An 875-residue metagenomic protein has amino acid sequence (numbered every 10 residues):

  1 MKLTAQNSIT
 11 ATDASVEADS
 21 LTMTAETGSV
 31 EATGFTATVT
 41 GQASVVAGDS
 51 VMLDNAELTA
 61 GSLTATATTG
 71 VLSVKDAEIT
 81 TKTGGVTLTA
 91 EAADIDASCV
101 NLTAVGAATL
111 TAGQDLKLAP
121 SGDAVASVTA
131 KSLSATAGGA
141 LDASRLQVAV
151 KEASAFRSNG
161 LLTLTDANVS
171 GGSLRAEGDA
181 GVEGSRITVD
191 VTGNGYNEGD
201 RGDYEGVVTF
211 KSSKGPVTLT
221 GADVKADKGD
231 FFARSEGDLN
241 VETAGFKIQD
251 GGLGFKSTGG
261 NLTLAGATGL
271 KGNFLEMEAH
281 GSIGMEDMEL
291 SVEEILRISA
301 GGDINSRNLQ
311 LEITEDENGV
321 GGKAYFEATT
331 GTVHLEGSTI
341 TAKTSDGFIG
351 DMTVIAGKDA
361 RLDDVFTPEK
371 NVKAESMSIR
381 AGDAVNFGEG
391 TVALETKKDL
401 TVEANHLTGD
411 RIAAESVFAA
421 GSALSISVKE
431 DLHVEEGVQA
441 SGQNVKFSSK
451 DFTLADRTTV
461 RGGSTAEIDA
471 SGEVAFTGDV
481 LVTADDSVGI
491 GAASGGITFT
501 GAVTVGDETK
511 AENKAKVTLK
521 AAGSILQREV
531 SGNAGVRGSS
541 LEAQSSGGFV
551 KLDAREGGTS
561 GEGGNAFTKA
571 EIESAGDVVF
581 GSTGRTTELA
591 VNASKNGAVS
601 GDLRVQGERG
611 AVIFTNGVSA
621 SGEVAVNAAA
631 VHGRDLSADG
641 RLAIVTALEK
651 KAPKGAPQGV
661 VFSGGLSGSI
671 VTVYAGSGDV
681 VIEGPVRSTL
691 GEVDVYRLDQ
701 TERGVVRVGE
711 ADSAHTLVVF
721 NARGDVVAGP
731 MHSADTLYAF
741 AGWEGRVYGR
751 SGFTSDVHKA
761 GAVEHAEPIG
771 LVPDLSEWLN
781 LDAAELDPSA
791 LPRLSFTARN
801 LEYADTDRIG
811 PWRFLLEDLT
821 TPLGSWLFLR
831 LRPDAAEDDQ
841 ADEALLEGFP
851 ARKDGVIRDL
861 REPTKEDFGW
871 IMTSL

Functional and structural regions predicted by a protein language model:
M1, N7-A11, S15-E17, L21-M23 (+92 more regions): Extracellular beta-strand scaffolds
M377-I379, V392, V402, L424-S427 (+9 more regions): Extracellular/surface-exposed low-complexity segments
A515: Residue-level signal for beta-strand positions within conserved beta-sheet cores that form or flank
